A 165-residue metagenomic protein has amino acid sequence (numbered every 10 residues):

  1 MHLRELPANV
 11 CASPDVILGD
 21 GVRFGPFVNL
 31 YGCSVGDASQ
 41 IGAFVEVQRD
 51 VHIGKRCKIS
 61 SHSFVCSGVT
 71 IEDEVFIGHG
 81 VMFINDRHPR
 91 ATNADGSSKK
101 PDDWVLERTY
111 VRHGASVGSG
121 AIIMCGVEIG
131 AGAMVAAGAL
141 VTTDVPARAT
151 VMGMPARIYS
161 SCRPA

Functional and structural regions predicted by a protein language model:
M1-I17, F24-V127, M154-P155, Y159-R163: Flexible, glycine/small-residue-enriched loop-and-beta-strand segment within the central core of proteins
V127-D144, R148-T150: C-terminal/domain-terminus segments
